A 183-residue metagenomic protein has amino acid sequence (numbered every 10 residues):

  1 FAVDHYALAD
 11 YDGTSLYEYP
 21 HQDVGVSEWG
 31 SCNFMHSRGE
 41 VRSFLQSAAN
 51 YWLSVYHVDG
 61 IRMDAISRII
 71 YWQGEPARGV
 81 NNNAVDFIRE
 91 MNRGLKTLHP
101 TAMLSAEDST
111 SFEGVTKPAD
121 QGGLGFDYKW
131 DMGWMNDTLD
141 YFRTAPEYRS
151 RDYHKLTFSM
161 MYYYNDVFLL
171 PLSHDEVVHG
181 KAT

Functional and structural regions predicted by a protein language model:
F1-V58, R62-V80: Substrate-binding/active-site clefts of carbohydrate-active enzymes
H57-D59, Y71-T183: Conserved alpha/beta catalytic core and glycan-binding cleft of carbohydrate-active enzymes
